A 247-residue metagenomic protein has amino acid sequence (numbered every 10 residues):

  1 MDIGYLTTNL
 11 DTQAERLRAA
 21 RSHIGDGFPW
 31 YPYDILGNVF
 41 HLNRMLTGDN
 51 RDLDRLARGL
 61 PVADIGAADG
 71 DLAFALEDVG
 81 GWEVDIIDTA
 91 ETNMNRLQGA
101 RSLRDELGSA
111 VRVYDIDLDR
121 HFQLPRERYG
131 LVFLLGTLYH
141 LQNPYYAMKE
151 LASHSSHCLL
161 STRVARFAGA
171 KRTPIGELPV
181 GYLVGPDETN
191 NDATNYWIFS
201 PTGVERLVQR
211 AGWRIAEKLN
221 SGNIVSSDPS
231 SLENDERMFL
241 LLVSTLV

Functional and structural regions predicted by a protein language model:
M1-R128, G176, K218-N223, P229-V247: Conserved N-terminal segment of class I S-adenosyl-L-methionine
H121-Q123, F133-L134, Q142-V247: S-adenosyl-L-methionine-dependent methyltransferase catalytic module, highlighting the catalytic core
T137: Hydrophobic adenine-recognition pocket in adenosine-nucleotide-binding enzymes
